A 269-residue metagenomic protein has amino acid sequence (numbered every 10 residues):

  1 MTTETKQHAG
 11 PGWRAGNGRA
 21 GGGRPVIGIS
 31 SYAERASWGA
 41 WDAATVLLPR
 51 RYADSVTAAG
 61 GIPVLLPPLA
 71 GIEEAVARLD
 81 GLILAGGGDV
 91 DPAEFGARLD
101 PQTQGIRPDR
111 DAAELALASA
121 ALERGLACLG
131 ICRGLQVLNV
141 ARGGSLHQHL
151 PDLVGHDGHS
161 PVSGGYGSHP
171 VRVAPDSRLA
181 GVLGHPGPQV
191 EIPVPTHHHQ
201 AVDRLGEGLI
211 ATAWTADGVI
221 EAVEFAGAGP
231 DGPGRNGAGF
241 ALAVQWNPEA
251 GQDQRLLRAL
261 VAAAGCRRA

Functional and structural regions predicted by a protein language model:
M1-L129, N139-R142, H147, P151-P186 (+4 more regions): N-terminal beta1-alpha1 cap of cysteine-dependent amidohydrolase-like domains
L135: The feature captures the ABC ATPase H-loop/switch
G239: Conserved loop-to-beta-strand segment in the C-terminal subdomain of adenylate-forming
